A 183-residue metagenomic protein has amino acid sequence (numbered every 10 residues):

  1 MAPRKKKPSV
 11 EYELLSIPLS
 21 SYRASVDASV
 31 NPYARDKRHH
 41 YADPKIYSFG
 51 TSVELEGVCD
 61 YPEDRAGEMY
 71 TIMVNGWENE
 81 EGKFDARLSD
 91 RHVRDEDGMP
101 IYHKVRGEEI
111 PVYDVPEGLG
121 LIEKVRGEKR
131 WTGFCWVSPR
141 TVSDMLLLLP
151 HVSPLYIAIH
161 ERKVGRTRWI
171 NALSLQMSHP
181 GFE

Functional and structural regions predicted by a protein language model:
M1, L155, L173-M177: Aromatic-residue detector
M1-K104: OB-fold ssDNA-binding interfaces and closely related basic DNA-contact patches used across DNA replication/repair
I17, I46, I72, I101 (+4 more regions): Weak global preference for isoleucine
Y22, I122-K124, S178: Low-complexity, intrinsically disordered/propeptide-like segments
G82-T132: Short acidic, glycine/tyrosine-flanked loop/strand segments centered on an H-E-D-like triad
P111-Y156, H160-T167: Acidic, glycine-rich flexible loop segments
R162-E183: OB-fold/S1-family single-stranded nucleic acid-binding modules
